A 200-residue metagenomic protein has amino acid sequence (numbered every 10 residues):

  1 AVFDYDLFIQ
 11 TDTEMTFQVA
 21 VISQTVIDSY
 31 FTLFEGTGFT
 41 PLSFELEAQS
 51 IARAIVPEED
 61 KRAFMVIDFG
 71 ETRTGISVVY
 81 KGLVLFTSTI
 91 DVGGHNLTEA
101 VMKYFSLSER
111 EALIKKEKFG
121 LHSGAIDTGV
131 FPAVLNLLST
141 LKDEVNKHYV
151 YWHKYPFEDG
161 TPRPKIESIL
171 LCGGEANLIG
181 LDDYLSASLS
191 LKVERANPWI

Functional and structural regions predicted by a protein language model:
A1-P57, S168, P198-I200: Active-site neighborhood for divalent-cation/phosphate handling
T11, V19, I55-E58, M65-F69 (+4 more regions): Replace "in large, NTP-powered and nucleic-acid-processing enzymes" with "in large, NTP-powered factors and other
T25-S50, L83-A125: Glycine-rich phosphate-binding loop plus the immediately following alpha-helix
V26, F69, G93-L97, E111-K118 (+5 more regions): Helical mechanochemical/support elements of P-loop NTPase systems and associated helical scaffolds
E35-G36, D60, L185-S190: Short, solvent-exposed amphipathic alpha-helical segments in soluble enzyme and RNA/protein-processing domains
I55-F86, I90-N96, V101-Y104: Gly/Thr-rich phosphate-binding beta-strand-loop-beta motif of the actin/hexokinase/Hsp70
D127-I200: Helical "lid/coupling" subdomains associated with nucleotide-phosphate turnover
